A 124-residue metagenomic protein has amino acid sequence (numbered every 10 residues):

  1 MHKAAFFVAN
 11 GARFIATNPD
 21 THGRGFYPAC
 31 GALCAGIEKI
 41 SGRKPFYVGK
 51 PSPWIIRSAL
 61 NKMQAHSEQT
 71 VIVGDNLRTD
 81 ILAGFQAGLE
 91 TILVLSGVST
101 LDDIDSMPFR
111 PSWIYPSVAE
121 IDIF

Functional and structural regions predicted by a protein language model:
M1-F124: Asp-based, Mg2+/Mn2+-dependent phosphohydrolase catalytic module
